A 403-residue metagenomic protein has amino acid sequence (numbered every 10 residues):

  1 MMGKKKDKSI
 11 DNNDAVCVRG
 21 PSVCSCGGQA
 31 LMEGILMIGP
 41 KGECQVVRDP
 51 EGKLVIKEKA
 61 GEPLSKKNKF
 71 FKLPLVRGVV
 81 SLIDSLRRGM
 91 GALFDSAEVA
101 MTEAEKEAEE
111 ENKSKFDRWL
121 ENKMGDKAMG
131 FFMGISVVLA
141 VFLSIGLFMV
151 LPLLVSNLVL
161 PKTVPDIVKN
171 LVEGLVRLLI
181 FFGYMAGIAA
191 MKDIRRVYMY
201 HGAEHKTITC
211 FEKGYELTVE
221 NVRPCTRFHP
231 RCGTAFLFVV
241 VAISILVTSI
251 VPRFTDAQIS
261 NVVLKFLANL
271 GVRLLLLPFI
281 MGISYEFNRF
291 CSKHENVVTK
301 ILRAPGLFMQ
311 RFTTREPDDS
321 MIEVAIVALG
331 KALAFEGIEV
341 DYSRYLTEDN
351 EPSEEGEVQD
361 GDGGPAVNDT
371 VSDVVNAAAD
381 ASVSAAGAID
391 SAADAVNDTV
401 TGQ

Functional and structural regions predicted by a protein language model:
M2-E109: Divalent-cation
C17-G27, L31, I35-M37, T163 (+4 more regions): Polar-ligand-bearing catalytic/cofactor-coordination segments of membrane-embedded or membrane-tethered inner-membrane
F70-D95, E173-Y198, L277-F290: Hydrophobic alpha-helical membrane-embedded segments
D95, A140-V164, V240-L270, Y285: Juxtamembrane "helix exit" motif at the C-terminal ends of alpha-helical transmembrane segments in multi-pass membrane
K106-P161, P165-A190: Hydrophobic alpha-helical segments characteristic of transmembrane helices in integral membrane transporters
R118-K127, L154-L171, T255-A268, F290-K300 (+1 more regions): Membrane interface segments of multi-pass transport proteins and intramembrane proteases
K127-G146, C225-I250: Transmembrane alpha-helical segments and their cytosolic interface motifs in multi-pass membrane proteins
G363, V367-V400: Composition-driven recognition of long, low-complexity, acid-poor segments enriched in small hydrophobic and small
